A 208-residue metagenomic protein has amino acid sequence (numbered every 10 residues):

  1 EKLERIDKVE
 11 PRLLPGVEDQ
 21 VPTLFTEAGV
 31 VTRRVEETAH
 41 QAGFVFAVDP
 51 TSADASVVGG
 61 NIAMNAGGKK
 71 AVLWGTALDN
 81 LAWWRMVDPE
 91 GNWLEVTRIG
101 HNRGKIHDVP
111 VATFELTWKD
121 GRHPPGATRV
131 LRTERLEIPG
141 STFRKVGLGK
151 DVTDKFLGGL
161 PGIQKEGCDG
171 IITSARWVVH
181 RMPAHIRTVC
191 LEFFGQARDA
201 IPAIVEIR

Functional and structural regions predicted by a protein language model:
L3-G16, F25-A28, T32-I207: FAD-binding subdomain of flavoenzyme oxidoreductases
